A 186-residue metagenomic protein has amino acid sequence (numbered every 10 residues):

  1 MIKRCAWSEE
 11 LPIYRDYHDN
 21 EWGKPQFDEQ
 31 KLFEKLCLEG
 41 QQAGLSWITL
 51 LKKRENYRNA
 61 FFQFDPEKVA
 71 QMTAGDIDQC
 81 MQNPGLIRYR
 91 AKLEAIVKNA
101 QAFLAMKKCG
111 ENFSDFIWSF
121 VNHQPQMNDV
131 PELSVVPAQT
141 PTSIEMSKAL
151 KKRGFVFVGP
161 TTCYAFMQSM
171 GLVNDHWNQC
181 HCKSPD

Functional and structural regions predicted by a protein language model:
M1-D186: HhH-family (HhH-GPD) DNA N-glycosylase catalytic core used in base-excision repair
